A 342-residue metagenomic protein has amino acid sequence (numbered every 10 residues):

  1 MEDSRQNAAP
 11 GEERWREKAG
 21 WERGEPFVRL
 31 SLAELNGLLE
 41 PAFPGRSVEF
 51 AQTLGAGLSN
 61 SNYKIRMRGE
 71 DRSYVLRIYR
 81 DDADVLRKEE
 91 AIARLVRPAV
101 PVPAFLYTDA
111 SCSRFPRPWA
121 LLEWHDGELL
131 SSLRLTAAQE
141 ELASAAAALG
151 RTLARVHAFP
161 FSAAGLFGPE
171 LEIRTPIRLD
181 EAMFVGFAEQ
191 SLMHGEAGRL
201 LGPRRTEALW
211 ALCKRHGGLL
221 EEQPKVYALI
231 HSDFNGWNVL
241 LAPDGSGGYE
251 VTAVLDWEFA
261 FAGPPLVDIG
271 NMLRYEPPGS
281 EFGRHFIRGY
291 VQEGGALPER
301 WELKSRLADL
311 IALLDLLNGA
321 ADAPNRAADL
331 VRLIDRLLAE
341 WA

Functional and structural regions predicted by a protein language model:
R5, P10-G11, R23, V28 (+5 more regions): Helix-rich C-terminal or lid/interface subdomains of diverse kinases
R14-E22: Short, contiguous pre-domain boundary segments
W21-G24, Q52, P103, I230: Walker A/P-loop phosphate-binding element recognition
P26-E49, S113, E141-A147, R155-S232 (+5 more regions): An alpha-helical support segment within catalytic cores of ATP-dependent transferases
L32-N36, E90, S280-R284: Short, surface-exposed alpha-helical segments at coil->helix boundaries
E49-M183: ATP-binding pocket architecture of kinase catalytic cores
G55, N60-R66, L76, F105 (+1 more regions): Active-site acidic catalytic loop and adjacent metal/ATP-binding pocket of ATP-dependent phosphoryl transfer enzymes
R97, W119, R134, P243 (+4 more regions): Short, flexible helix/strand-to-coil boundary loops that buttress conserved ligand/catalytic motifs in alpha/beta
